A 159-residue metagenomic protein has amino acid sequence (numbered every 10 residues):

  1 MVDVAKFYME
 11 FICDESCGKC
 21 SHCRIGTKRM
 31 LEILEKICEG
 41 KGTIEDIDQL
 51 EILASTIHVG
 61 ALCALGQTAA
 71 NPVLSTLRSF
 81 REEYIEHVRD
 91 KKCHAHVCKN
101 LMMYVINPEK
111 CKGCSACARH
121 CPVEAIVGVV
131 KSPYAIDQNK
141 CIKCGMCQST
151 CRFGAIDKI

Functional and structural regions predicted by a protein language model:
M1-M103, G128-P133: Ferredoxin-type iron-sulfur electron-transfer modules in oxidoreductases and energy-metabolism complexes
V2-A5, C114, V123: Short, well-ordered alpha-helical scaffold segments within catalytic/effector domains
S16-K19, K110, K140, T150: Short pre-active-site segment immediately N-terminal to redox-active cysteine/selenocysteine motifs in thiol-based
H22-K28, A116-P133, M146-I159: Iron-sulfur cluster-binding cysteine motifs and their immediate structural context in ferredoxin-like electron-transfer
A69, K110, A125: Active-site-proximal loop/turn and secondary-structure-junction residues that shape catalytic pockets, frequently
M103-E109: Acidic, Ser/Thr/Pro/Gly-enriched interdomain connector segments
I106, A135-I142: Flexible gly/pro/ser-rich segments immediately N-terminal to CXXCH heme-c attachment motifs in exported/periplasmic
